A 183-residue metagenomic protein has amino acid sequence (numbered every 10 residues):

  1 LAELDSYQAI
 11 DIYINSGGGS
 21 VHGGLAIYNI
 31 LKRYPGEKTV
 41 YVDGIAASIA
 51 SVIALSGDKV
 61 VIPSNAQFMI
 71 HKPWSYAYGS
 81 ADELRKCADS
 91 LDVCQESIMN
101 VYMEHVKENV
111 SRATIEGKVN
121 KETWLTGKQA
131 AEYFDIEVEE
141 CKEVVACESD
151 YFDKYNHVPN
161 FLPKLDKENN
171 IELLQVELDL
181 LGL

Functional and structural regions predicted by a protein language model:
L1-S51, S56-L183: N-terminal organellar transit peptides
